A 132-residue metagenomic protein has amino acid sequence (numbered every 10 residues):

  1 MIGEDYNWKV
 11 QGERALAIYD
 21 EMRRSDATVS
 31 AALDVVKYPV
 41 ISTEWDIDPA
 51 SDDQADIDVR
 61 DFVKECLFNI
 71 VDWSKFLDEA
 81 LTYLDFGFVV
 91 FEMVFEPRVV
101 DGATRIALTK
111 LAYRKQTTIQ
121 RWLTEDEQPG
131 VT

Functional and structural regions predicted by a protein language model:
G3-T132: Structured, mid-chain assembly/scaffold modules that mediate subunit interfaces within large macromolecular complexes
